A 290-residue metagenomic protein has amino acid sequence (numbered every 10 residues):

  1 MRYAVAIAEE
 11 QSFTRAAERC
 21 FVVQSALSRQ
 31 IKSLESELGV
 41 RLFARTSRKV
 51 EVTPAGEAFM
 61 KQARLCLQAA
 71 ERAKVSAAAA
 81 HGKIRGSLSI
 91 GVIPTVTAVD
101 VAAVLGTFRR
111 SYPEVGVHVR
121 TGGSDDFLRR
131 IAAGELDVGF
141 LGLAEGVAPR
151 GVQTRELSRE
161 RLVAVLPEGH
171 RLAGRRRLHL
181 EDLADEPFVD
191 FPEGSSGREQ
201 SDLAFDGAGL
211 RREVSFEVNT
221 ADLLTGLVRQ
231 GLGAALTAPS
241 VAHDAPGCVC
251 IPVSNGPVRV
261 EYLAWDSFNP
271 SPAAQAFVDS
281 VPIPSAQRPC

Functional and structural regions predicted by a protein language model:
V5-A26: Short helix-boundary/capping micro-motifs
L34-E35, F108: Conserved amphipathic alpha-helical core elements
E35-E57: A short LG(V/I)-centered, amphipathic sequence patch enriched for acidic residue(s) preceding the LG motif
R85-A148, V218-T220: Central regulatory/effector-binding core of bacterial HTH transcription factors
D100, C250-C290: A late-sequence structural motif
G123-L136, G142, G194-V249: Hydrophobic hinge/microswitch elements
G142-L143, L172-A173, H179-L180, P187-A208 (+2 more regions): Secondary-structure junction motif
A148-R155, E160-R161, R175, D222-N269: Beta-alpha-beta core module
